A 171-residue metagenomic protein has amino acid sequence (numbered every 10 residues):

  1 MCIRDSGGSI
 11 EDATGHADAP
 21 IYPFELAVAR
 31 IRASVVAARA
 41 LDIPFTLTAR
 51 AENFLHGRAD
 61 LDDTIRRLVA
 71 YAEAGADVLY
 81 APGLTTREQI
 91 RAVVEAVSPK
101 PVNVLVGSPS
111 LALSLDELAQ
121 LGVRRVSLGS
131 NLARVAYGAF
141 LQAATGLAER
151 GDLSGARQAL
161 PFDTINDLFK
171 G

Functional and structural regions predicted by a protein language model:
M1-D5: Conserved small/polar residues in nucleotide/adenosyl-binding loops
G7-R66, S154-P161: Conserved anion-binding
G7-S9, P44-T48, D77-V78, P101-N103 (+1 more regions): Structural preference for beta-strand elements that scaffold enzyme active sites
T14-D42, P82-S98, P109-E117, V135-A143: Active-site-adjacent beta->alpha loops and helix N-cap segments on the catalytic face of soluble alpha/beta enzymes
A49-F54, L61, P82-T85, V104-A112: Glycine-rich beta-to-alpha transition loops that act as phosphate-gripper elements at the mouths of alpha/beta enzyme
A59-V69, L111-D116: Short, acidic/polar
A72-R87, N103-S108, G129: Catalytic beta/alpha-barrel core
G129-G171: Extended, intrinsically disordered, low-complexity segments
